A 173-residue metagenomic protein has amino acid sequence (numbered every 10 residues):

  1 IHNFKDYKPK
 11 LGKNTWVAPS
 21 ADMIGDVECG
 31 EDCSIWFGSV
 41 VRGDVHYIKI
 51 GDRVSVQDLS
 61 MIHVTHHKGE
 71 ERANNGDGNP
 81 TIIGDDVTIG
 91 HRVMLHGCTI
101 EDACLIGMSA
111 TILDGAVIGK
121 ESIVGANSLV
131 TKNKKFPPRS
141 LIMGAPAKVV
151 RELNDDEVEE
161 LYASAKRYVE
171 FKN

Functional and structural regions predicted by a protein language model:
I1-K10, N14, G69-I89, V93-M94 (+1 more regions): C-terminal segments of enzyme domains that contribute to small-molecule binding surfaces
K13, A18-P19, I24-G25, G30-E31 (+16 more regions): Left-handed beta-helix
V45, V64-H66, L153: Short beta->alpha connector loops at strand-helix junctions that form conserved, small/polar/Pro-enriched
